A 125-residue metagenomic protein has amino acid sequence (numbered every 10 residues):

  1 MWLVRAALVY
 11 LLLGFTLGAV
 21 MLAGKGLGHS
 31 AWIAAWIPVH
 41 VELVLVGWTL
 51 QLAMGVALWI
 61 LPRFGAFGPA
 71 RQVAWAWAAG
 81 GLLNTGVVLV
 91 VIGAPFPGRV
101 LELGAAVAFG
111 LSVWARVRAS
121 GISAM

Functional and structural regions predicted by a protein language model:
M1-M125: Hydrophobic alpha-helical transmembrane segments of multi-pass integral membrane proteins
